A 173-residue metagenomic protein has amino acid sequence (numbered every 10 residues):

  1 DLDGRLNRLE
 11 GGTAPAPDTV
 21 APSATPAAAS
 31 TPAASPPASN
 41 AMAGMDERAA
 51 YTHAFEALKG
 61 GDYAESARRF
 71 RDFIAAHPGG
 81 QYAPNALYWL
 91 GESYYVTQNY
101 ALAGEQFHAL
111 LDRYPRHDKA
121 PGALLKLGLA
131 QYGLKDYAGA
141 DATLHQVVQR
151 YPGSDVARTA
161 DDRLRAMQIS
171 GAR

Functional and structural regions predicted by a protein language model:
D1-G60, A64-E65: Acidic, proline-/serine-/threonine-rich low-complexity intrinsically disordered segments
A76-Y82, R113-K119, Q149-R158: Short solvent-exposed coil/turn linkers within tandem alpha-helical repeat scaffolds
